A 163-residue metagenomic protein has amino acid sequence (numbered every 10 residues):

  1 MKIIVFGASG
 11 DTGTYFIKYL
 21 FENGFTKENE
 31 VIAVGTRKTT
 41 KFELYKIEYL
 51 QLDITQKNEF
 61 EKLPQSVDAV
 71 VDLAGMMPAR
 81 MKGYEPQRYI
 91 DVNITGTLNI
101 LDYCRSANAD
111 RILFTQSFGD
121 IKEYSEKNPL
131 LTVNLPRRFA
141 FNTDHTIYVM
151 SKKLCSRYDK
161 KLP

Functional and structural regions predicted by a protein language model:
I3-T26: N-terminal Rossmann NAD(P)H-binding glycine-rich loop of SDR-like oxidoreductase domains
F6, V34, V70-A74, I112-F118: SDR active-site strand-loop-helix element
E30-I32: Conserved beta-strand positions in the Rossmann-like core of class I SAM-dependent methyltransferases
V34-T39, I54: N-terminal Rossmann-fold cofactor-binding loop
I47, I54-V92: NAD(P)H-binding glycine-rich loop region in Rossmannoid oxidoreductase-like domains and their noncatalytic homologs
Q87, D91-L98, D110: Conserved internal alpha-helix in NAD(P)-dependent oxidoreductase domains
L98-I147: Conserved Rossmann-fold NAD(P)-dependent oxidoreductase catalytic core, especially the SDR/UDP-sugar
N142-P163: Active-site Tyr-X1-5-Lys
